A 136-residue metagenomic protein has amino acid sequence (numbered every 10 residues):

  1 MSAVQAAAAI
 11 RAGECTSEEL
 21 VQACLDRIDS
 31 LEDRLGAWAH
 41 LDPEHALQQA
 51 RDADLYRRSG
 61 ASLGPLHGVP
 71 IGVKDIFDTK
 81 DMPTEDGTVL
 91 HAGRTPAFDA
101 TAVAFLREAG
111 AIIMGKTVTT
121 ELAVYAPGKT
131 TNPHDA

Functional and structural regions predicted by a protein language model:
M1-Q48: An N-terminal boundary/leader segment
A3, R57, D99-A100: Generic non-transmembrane alpha-helix signal with a bias for helix starts/N-cap capping motifs
E14-C15, A61-S62, K129: Residue-level recognition of short, well-ordered coil/turn positions that link secondary-structure elements
R27, L31, Q49, A53 (+2 more regions): Short alpha-helical functional segments enriched in proximate histidine and acidic residues
A53-P70: Immediate post-signal peptide segment of exported/extracytoplasmic ligand-binding proteins
L66-A136: Short glycine/serine-rich loop/turn segments
